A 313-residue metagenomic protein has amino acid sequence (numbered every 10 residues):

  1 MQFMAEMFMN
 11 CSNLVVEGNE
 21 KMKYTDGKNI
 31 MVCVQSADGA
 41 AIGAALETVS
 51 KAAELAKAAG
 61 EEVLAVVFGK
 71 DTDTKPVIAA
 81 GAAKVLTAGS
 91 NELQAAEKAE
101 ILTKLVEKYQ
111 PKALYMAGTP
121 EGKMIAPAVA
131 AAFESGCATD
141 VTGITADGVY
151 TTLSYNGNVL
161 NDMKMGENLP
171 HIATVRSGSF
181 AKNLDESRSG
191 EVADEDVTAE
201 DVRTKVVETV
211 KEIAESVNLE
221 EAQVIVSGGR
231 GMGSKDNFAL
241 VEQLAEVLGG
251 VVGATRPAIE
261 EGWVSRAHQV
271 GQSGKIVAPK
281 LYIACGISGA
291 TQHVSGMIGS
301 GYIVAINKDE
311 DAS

Functional and structural regions predicted by a protein language model:
M1-S313: N-terminal glycine-rich FAD/FM-binding segment characteristic of electron-transfer flavoproteins
